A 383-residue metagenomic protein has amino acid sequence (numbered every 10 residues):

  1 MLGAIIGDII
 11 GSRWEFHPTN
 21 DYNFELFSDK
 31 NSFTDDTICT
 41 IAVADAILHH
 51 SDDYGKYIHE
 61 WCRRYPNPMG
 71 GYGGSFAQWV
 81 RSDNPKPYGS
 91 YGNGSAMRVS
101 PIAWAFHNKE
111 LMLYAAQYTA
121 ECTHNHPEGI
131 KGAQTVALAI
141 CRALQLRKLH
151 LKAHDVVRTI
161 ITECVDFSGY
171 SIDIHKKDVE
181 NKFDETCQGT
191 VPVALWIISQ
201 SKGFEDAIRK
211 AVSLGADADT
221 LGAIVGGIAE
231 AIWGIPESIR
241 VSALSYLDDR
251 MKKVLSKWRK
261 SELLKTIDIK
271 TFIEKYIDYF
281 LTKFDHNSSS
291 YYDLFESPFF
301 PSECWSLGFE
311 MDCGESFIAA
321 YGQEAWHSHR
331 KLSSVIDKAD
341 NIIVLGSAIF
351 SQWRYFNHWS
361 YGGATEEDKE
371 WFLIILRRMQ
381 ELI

Functional and structural regions predicted by a protein language model:
M1-L264: Structured, active/binding-site neighborhoods that engage oxygen-rich ligands
I198, K202, G308, I336-D340 (+1 more regions): Alpha-helix capping and inter-helical loop/turn segments
L264-F317, G322, I374: Short terminal alpha-helical segments
T266-K270, E274, D285, A339-I342 (+1 more regions): Alpha-solenoid helical-repeat scaffolds
L281-L294, I336-D337, W353-E367: Charged, low-complexity interaction regions
Y291-C304, I342-H358: Amphipathic, non-membrane alpha-helical rod segments
W326-V344: Short, charge/polar-rich alpha-helical segments
S347-I383: Amphipathic alpha-helical binding modules
